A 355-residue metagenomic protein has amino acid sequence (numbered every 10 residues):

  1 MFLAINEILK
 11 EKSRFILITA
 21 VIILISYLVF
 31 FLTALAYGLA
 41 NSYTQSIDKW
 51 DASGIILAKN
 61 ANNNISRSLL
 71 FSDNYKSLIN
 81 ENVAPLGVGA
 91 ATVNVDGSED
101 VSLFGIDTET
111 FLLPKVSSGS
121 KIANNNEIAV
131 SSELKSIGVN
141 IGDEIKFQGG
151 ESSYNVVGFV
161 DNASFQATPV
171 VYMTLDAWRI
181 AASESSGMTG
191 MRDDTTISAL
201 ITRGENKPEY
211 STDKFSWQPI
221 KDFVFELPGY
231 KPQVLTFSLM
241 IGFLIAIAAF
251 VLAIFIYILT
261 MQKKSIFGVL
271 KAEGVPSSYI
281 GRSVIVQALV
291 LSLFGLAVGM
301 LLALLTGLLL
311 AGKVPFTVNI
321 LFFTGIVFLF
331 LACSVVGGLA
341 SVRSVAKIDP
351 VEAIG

Functional and structural regions predicted by a protein language model:
M1-V29, L227: N-terminal Sec/SRP start-transfer signal
R14, Y27-S53: Alpha-helical transmembrane segments
N41-V95, D100-I106: Membrane-proximal extracellular/periplasmic loop immediately following the first transmembrane helix
G54-I55, L134-K135, G158-S164, S186-P228: A short beta-strand structural signal in non-transmembrane regions
G87, E99-D107, P114-W178: Hydrophobic secondary-structure segments that place a key small or acidic residue at a functional site
E209-S265, V269-L270, R282-I285, L289: Peri-transmembrane interface segments
R282-S283, L289-G355: Short helix-loop junctions at transmembrane helix boundaries
